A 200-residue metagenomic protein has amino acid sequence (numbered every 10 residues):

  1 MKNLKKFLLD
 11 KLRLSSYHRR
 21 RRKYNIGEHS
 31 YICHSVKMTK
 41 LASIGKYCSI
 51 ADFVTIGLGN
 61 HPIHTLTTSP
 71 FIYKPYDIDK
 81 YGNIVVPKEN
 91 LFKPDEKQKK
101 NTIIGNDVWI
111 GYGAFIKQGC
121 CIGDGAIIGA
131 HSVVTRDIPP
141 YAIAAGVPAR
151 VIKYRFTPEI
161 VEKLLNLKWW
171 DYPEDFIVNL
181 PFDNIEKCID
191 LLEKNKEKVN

Functional and structural regions predicted by a protein language model:
M1-R21: Membrane-proximal basic amphipathic "stem/tether" segments
S16-L41: N-terminal leader/capping segments at the start of a protein or of a new domain
C33-C120, V147: Flexible, glycine/small-residue-enriched loop-and-beta-strand segment within the central core of proteins
I116-G123, S132-R136: Beta-rich strand-turn-strand
I128, G146: Conserved G/P- and acidic residue-centered "switch" motifs that form tight phosphate/ATP-binding loops in soluble
K168, P173-E186: Leloir-type glycosyltransferase catalytic cores
N184-N200: C-terminal amphipathic helix plus adjacent low-complexity, charged tail appended to glycosyltransferase catalytic
